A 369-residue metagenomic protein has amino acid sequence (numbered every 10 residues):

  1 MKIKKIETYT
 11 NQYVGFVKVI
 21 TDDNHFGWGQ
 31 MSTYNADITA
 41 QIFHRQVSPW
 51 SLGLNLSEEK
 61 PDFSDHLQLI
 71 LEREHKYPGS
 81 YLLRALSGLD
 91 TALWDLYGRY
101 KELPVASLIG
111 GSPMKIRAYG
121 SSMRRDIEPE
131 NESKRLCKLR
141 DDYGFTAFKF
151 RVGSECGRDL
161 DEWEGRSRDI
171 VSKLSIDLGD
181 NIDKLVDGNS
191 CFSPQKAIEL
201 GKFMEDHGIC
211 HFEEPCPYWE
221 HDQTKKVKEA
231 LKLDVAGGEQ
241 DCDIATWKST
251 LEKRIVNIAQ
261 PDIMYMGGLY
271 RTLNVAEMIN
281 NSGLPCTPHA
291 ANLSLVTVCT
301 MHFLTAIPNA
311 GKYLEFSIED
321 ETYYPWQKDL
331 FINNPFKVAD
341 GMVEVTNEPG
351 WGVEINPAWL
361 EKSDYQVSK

Functional and structural regions predicted by a protein language model:
M1-W28, S32-T33, T322-P325, D329: Structured beta-strand/loop patches that form or line metal/cofactor-binding pockets in enzymes
I3, N24, V47, L89 (+8 more regions): Conserved, mostly hydrophobic/aromatic
Y9-N11, S121-R125, R151-E155, D187-C191 (+5 more regions): Active-site beta-loop-alpha junctions enriched in small/polar residues
I20-Y100: Metal- or metallocofactor-binding catalytic centers and their adjacent structured scaffolds across diverse enzyme
G29, A118-S121, T146-F150, K184-G188 (+5 more regions): Hydrophobic faces of well-ordered beta-strands that scaffold small-molecule active sites in alpha/beta enzyme cores
P49, P61, D65, G208 (+1 more regions): Shared catalytic-loop signature of beta/alpha-barrel
D90-D126: Glycine-rich, aromatic-flanked loop segments that form ligand/cofactor-binding clefts across common enzyme folds
K115-K226, A230-L231: Metal-dependent enolase-superfamily TIM-barrel catalytic cores that perform enediolate-based chemistry
